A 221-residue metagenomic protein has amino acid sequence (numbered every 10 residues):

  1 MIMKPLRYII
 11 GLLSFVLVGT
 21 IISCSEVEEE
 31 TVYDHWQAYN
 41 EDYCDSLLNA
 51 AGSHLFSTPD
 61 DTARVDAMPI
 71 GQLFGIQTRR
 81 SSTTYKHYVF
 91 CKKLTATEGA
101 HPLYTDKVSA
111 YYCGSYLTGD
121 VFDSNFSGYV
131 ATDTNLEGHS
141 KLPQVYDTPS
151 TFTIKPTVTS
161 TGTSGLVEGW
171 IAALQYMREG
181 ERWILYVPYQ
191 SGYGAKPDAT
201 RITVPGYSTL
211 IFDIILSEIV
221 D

Functional and structural regions predicted by a protein language model:
I2-G11: Bacterial N-terminal signal peptides that target proteins for export
G11-V18: Hydrophobic helical h-region of N-terminal Sec-dependent signal peptides in bacterial secretory/periplasmic proteins
G19-S23: C-terminal motif of bacterial Sec signal peptides marking the signal peptidase cleavage site
C24-D221: Cross-family detector of peptidyl-prolyl cis-trans isomerase
